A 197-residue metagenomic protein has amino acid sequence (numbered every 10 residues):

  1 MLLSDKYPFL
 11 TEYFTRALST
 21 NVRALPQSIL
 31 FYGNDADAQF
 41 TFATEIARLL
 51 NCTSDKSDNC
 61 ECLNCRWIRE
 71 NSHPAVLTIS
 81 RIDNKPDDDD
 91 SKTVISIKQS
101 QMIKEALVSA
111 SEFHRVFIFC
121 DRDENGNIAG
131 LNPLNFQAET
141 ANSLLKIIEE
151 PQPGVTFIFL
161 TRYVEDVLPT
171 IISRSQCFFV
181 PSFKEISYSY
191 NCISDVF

Functional and structural regions predicted by a protein language model:
M1-P133, T156-I158, P169, Y190-D195: P-loop/Walker A NTP-binding region and its immediately flanking N-terminal helices in P-loop NTPase folds
H73, A141, V164, I172: ATP/adenylate-binding site constellation spanning eukaryotic-like Ser/Thr protein kinases, ABC-transporter
V108, P151-Q152, F178-P181: Proline-centric
C120-R122, F159-V164, P181-K184: A short beta-strand-to-loop transition that corresponds to the Sensor-1 phosphate-sensing loop of AAA+ P-loop ATPases
R122-T156, Y163: Conserved Walker B catalytic segment
P169-E185: A short helix-turn-beta junction within AAA+ P-loop NTPase domains corresponding to the substrate/partner-engaging
R174, F178, S189-V196: Long amphipathic alpha-helical scaffold regions
